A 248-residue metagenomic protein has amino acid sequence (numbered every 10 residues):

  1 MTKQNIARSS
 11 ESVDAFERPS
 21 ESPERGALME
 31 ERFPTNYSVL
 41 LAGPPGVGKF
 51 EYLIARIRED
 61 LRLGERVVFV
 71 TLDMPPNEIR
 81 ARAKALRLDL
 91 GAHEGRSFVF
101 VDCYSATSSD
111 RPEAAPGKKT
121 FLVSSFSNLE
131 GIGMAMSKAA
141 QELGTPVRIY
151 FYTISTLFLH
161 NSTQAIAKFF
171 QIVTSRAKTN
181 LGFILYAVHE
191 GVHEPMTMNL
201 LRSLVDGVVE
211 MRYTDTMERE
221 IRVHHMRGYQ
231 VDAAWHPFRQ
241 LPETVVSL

Functional and structural regions predicted by a protein language model:
N5-P23: N-terminal pre-Walker A segment at the start of P-loop NTPase domains
S22-A81: Glycine-rich P-loop/Walker A and Walker A-like loops and their local beta1-loop-alpha1 context in P-loop NTPases
R66, S97, T145-R148, T179-A187: Loop/turn-to-beta-strand initiation segments
D73-N77, S105-S108, I154-T156, E190-E194 (+2 more regions): Conserved nucleotide-binding/hydrolysis micro-motifs of P-loop NTPases
R80-V123: Nucleotide-state-sensitive switch-loop elements of NTP-binding domains
T107-I172: Phosphate-binding/switch loop-helix module in NTP-utilizing enzymes
N161-V192: Substrate-engagement module of ASCE P-loop NTPases
G182-F183, A187-L248: Phosphate-binding/switch region of NTP-binding enzymes
